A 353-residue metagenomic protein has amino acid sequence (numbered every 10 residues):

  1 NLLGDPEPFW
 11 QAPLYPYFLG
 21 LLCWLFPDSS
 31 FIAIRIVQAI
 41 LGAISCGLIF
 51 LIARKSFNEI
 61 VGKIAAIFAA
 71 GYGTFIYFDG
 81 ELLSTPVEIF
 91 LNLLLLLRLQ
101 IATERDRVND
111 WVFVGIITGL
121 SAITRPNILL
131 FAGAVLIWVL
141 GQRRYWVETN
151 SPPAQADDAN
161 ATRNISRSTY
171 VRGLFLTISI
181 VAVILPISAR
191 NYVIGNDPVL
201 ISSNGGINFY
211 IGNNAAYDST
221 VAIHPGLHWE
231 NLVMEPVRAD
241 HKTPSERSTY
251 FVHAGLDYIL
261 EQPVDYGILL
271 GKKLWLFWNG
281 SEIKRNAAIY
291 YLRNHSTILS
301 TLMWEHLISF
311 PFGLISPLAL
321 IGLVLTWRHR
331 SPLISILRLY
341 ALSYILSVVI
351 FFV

Functional and structural regions predicted by a protein language model:
F9-Y17, L25-G47, A66, F78-L82 (+1 more regions): Loop-to-helix entry region of an early transmembrane alpha helix in multi-pass inner-membrane enzymes
A33, Y266-R338: Membrane-interface anchor segments at the N-terminal boundary of transmembrane helices in multi-pass membrane enzymes
A33-F57, L94-R98, L318-I321: Transmembrane-helix motifs of polytopic, lipid-linked glycan transferases
I60, L95-F113, S121, V139-E148 (+1 more regions): Membrane-interface transmembrane helices that cradle and orient dolichyl/undecaprenyl
A65-A66, D110-R125, V135-L136, S179-A182 (+1 more regions): Membrane-interface alpha helices of multi-pass inner-membrane proteins
A65-G73, F90, L97, T118-A122: Short helix- or helix-capping micro-motifs that position conserved polar/aromatic residues at function-defining sites
I89-F90, F113, N127-Q142, S202: Transmembrane-embedded, aromatic-rich helix segments that form part of the hydrophobic channel/pocket engaging
Y192-G195, L200-I289: Membrane-proximal stem/loop segments at transmembrane-domain junctions that anchor or position
